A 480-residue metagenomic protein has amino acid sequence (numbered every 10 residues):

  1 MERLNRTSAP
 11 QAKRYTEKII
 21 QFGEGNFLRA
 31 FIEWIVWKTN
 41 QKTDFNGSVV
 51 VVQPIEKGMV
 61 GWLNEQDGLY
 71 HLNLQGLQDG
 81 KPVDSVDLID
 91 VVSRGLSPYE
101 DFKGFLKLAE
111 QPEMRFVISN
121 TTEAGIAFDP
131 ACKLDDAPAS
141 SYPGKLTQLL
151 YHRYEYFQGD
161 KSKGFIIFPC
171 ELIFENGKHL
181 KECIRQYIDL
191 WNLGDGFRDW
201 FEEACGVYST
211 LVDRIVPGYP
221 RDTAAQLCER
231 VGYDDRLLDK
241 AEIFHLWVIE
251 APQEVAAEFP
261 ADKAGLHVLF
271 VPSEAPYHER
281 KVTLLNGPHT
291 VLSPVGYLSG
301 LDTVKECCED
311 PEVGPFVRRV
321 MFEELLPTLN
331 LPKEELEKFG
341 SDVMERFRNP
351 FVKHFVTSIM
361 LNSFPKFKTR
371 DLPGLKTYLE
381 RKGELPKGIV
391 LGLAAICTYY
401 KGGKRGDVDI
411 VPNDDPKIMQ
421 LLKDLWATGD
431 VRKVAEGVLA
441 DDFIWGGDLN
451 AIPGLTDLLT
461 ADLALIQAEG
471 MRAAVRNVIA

Functional and structural regions predicted by a protein language model:
M1-A480: Substrate/ligand-engaging "lid" and interaction regions
